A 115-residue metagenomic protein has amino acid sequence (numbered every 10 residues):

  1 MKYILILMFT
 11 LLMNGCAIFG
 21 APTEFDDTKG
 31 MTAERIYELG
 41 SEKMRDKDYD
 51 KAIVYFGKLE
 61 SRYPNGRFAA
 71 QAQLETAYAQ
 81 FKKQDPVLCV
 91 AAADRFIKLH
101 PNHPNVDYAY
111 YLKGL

Functional and structural regions predicted by a protein language model:
M1-C16: Sec-dependent bacterial lipoprotein signal peptides
L12-L115: Acidic, polar-rich low-complexity tracts and alpha-helical solenoid repeat scaffolds
